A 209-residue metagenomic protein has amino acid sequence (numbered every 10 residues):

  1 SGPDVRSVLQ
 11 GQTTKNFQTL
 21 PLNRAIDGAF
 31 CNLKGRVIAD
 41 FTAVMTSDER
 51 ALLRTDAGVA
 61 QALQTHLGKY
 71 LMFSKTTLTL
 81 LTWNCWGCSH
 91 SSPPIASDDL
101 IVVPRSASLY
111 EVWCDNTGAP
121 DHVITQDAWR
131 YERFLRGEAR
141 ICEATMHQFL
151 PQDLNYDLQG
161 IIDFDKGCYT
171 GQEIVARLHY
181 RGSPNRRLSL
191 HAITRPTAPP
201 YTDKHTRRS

Functional and structural regions predicted by a protein language model:
S1-S209: Basic, glycine/lysine-rich polyanion-binding surfaces/domains
